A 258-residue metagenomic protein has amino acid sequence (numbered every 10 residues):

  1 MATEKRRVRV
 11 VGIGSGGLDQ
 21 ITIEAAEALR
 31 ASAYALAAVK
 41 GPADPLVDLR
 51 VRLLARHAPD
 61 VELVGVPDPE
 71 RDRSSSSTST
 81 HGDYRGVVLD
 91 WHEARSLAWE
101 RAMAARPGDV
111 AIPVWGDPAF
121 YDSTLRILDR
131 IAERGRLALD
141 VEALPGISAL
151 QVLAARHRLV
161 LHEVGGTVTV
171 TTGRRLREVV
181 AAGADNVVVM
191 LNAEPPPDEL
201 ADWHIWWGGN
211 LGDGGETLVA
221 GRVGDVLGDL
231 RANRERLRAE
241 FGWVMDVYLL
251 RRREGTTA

Functional and structural regions predicted by a protein language model:
A2-D140, A220, G224-D229, R238-T257: Class I S-adenosyl-L-methionine
V8, V179-A258: A contiguous loop/helix-start segment that scaffolds small-molecule binding in enzyme catalytic cores
I13, A38-K40, G173, N192 (+1 more regions): Cofactor-binding loop segments of dinucleotide-utilizing enzymes, especially the Rossmann-like FAD- and NAD(P)+-binding
A37, G65, I112-V114, A143-G146 (+3 more regions): General beta-strand structural signal in soluble alpha/beta enzymes
P42-D44, I147-Q151, R177, P196 (+1 more regions): Short gly/pro/ser/thr-enriched loop/turn and capping motifs at secondary-structure boundaries
D68-R71, R175, N210-G212: Residues that form or immediately flank small-molecule/cofactor binding pockets and catalytic motifs
W115-D185, A239-G242, T256: Class I SAM-dependent methyltransferase SAM-binding "motif I" and its flanking Rossmann-like core
